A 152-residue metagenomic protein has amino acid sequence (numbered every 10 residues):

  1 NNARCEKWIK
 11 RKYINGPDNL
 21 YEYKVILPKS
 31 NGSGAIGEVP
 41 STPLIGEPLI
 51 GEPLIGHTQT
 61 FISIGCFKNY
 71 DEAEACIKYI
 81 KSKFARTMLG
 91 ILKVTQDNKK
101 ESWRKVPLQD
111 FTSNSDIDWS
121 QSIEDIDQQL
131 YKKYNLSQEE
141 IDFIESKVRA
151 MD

Functional and structural regions predicted by a protein language model:
N1-W119, D125, K132, D142 (+1 more regions): Polybasic, glycine- and aromatic-enriched phosphate-binding surface used to engage nucleic acids
